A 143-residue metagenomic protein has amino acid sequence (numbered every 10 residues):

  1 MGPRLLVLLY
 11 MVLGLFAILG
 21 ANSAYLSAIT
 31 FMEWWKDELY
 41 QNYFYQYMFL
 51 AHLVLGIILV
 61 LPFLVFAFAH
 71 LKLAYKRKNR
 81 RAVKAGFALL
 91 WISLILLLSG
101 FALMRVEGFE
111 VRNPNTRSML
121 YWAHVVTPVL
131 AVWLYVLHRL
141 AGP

Functional and structural regions predicted by a protein language model:
M1-P143: Membrane-embedded alpha-helical bundles that constitute the cytochrome b-like, heme-associated redox core of multi-pass
